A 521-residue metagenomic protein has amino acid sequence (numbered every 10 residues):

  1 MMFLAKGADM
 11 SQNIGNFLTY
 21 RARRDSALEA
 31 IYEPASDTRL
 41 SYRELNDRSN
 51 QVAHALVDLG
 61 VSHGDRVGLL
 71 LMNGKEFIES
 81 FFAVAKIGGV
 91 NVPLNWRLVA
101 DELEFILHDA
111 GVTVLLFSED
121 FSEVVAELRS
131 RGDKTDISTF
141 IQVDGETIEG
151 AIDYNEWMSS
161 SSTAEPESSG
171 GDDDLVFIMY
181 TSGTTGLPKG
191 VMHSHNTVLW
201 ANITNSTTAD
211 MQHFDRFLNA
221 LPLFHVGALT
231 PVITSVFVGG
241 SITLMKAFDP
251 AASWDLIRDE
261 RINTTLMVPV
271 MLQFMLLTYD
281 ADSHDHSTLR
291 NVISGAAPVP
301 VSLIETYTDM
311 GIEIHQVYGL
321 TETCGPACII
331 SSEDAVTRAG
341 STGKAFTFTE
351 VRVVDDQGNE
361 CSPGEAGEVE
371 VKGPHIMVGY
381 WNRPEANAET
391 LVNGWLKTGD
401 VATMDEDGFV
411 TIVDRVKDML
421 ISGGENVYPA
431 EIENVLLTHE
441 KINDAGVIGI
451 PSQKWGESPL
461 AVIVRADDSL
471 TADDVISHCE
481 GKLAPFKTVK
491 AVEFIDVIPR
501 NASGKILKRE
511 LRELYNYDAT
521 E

Functional and structural regions predicted by a protein language model:
A8-S11, A27-G74, I78-F82, V99-E104 (+1 more regions): Conserved AMP-binding/adenylate-forming core of the ANL superfamily
M10, L18, D58-L59, K86-E156 (+1 more regions): Structural core segment of the AMP-binding/adenylate-forming
S26-A27, Q142, S159-Y180, L187 (+2 more regions): Conserved pre-ATP/AMP-binding loop-to-beta segment of ANL
R39-E44, V176-W200: Conserved AMP-binding A3 loop
L98, E104, L115-F117, T265 (+7 more regions): AMP-binding/adenylate-forming catalytic core of the ANL superfamily
L199-R216, F224-T264, T278-Y279: Conserved AMP-binding/adenylation subdomain of ANL enzymes
F237, I262-M267, L276-T337, E350: Gly/Ser/Thr-rich phosphate-binding loop
R352, P363-M377, W395, V401-A402: AMP-binding/adenylate-forming core of the ANL superfamily
